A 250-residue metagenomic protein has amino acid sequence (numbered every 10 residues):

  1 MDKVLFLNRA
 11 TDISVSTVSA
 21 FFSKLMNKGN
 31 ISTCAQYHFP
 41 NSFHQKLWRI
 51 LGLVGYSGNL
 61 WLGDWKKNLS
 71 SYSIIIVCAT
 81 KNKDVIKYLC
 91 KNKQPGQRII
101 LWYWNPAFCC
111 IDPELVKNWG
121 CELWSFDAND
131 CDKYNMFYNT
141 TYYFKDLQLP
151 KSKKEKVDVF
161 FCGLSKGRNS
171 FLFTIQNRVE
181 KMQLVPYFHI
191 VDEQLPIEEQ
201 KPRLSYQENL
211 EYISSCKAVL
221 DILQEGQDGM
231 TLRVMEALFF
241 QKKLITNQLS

Functional and structural regions predicted by a protein language model:
M1-R98, W104-P106, C110, C121-E122 (+1 more regions): N-terminal pre-catalytic "stem/leader" segment of glycosyltransferase-like enzymes
F6-L7, N92, L115, T174-V179 (+3 more regions): Pol beta-like nucleotidyltransferase catalytic core
L7-R9, C78, W102, F160-C162 (+2 more regions): Short hydrophobic segments within beta-strands
S19-S23, L172-Q176, E180, L210: Non-transmembrane alpha-helical segments in soluble domains of secreted/periplasmic/extracellular proteins
N68, L115-K117, E211-Y212: Structural alpha-helical scaffold elements that stabilize or flank donor/cofactor-binding regions in carbohydrate
C78, F126, I222: Conserved residues at the C-terminal ends of beta-strands
K81-E180: Catalytic core of nucleotide-activated saccharide and alditol-phosphate transferases
V185-S250: Donor nucleotide-activated moiety binding/catalytic core segment of transferases that use nucleotide-activated donors
